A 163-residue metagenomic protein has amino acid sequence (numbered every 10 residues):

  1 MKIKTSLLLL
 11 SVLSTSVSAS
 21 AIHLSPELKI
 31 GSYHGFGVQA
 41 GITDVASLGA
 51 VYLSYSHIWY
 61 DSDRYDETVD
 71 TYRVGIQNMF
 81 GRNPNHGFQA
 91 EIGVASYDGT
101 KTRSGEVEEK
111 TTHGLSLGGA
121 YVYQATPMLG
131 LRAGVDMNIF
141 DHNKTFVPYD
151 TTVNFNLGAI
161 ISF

Functional and structural regions predicted by a protein language model:
M1-H23: Cleavable N-terminal export/targeting peptides
V17-Y65, V69-Y72, G87, G158-S162: Short glycine/proline- and aromatic-enriched beta-strand/turn motifs that initiate or cap beta-hairpins
L28, V38-D44, V74-N78, I92-V94 (+3 more regions): Residues on the lipid-exposed face of transmembrane beta-strands in outer-membrane beta-barrel proteins
L28-I30, D63-T71, E106-H113, F146-T152: Replace "Gram-negative outer membrane beta-barrel proteins" with "bacterial and organellar outer membrane beta-barrel
G31-G35, S56-R64, A95-R103, M137-K144: Sequence/structural signature of outer-membrane beta-barrel proteins
T43-G49, G81-N85, Q124-M128: Outer-membrane beta-barrel channels and translocator barrels
D61-R103: Mid-chain, structured segments of secreted extracytoplasmic proteins
Q124-F163: Predominantly the C-terminal beta-signal and adjacent terminal strand-loop region of outer-membrane beta-barrel
